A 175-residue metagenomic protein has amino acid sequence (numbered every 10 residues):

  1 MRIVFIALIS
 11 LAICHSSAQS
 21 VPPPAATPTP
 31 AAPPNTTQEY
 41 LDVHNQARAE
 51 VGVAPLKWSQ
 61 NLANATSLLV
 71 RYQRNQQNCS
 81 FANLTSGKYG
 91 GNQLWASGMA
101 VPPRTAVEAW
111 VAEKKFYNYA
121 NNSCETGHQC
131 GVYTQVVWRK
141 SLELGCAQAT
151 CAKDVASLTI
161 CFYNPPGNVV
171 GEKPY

Functional and structural regions predicted by a protein language model:
M1-I9: Classical eukaryotic N-terminal signal peptides for Sec-dependent ER targeting/secretion, especially the positively
S10-T29: N-terminal signal peptide
A31-Y89: Short, well-ordered surface patches within globular domains
N45, S67-V70, L94, V107-V111: Non-transmembrane alpha-helical segments in soluble domains of secreted/periplasmic/extracellular proteins
A82-L84, L94, Y133-V137: A structural signal for short loop-to-beta-strand junctions that line the ligand-binding cleft of periplasmic/secreted
L84-V107: A solvent-exposed, acidic/Ser-Thr-rich amphipathic alpha-helical stretch
M99-Y175: Disulfide-stabilized extracellular recognition modules
